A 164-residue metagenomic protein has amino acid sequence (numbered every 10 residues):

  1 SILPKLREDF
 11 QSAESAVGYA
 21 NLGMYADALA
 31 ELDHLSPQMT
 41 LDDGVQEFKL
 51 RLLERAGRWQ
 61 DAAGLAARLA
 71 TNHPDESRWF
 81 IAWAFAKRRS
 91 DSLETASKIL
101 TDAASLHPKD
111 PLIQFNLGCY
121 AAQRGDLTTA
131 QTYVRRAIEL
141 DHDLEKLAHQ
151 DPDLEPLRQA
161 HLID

Functional and structural regions predicted by a protein language model:
R7-E8, L41, D75-E76, K109 (+2 more regions): Short coil loop/turn residues that delineate tetratricopeptide repeat
R7-Q38, G44-R55, A82: Alpha-helical segment of the N-proximal tetratricopeptide repeat
G44-L112, N116-Q123: Alpha-helical adaptor scaffolds
L50-R55, F85-R89, C119, D143-D164: TPR/TPR-like alpha-solenoid helical repeat scaffolds
A122, L127-K146: TPR/TPR-like (Sel1-like) alpha-helical repeat modules
